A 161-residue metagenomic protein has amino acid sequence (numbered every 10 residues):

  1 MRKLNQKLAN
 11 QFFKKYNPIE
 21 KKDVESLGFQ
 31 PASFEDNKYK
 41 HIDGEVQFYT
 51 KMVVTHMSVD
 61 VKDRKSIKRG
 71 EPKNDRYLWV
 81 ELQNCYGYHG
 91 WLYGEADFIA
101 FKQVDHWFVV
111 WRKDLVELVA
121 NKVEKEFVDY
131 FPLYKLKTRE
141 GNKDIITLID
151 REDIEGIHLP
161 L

Functional and structural regions predicted by a protein language model:
M1-K40, F48-M52, K65: Acidic-basic catalytic patches of nuclease active cores, encompassing PD-(D/E)XK and other metal-cofactor nuclease
K22-Q30, L78-G87: Charged, amphipathic alpha-helical segments
G44-G70: Conserved catalytic cores of phosphodiester-cleaving nucleases, focusing on short active-site segments
M52-V53, G87, V104-L161: Non-catalytic C-terminal interaction segments of nucleic acid-processing enzymes
D60-Y86: Short beta-strand-loop-alpha-helix junction that forms the active-site gateway of nucleic-acid-processing nucleases
I99: Replace "(M1/M4/M9/M12/WLM)" with "(e.g., M1/M4/M8/M9/M12/M26/WLM)" and add "not limited to" to clarify scope
